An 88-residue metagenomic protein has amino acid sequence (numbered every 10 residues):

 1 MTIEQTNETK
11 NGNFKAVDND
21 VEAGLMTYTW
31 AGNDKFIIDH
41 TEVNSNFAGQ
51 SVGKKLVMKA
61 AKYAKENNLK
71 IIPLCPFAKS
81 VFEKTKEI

Functional and structural regions predicted by a protein language model:
M1-N7: Conserved N-terminal entry element of GNAT/NAT acetyltransferase domains
T9, M26-K35: A conserved beta-strand-loop-helix scaffold within acyl/acetyltransferase catalytic domains
G12-A23: Conserved beta-hairpin
T41-A48: A short, internal acetyl-CoA/4′-phosphopantetheine-binding micro-motif in the GNAT/acyltransferase core
G49-K62: Conserved acetyl-CoA-binding loop-helix of GNAT-fold acetyltransferases
A61-P76: Conserved GNAT acetyl-CoA-binding A-motif
K79-I88: C-terminal end-helix/capping segment
